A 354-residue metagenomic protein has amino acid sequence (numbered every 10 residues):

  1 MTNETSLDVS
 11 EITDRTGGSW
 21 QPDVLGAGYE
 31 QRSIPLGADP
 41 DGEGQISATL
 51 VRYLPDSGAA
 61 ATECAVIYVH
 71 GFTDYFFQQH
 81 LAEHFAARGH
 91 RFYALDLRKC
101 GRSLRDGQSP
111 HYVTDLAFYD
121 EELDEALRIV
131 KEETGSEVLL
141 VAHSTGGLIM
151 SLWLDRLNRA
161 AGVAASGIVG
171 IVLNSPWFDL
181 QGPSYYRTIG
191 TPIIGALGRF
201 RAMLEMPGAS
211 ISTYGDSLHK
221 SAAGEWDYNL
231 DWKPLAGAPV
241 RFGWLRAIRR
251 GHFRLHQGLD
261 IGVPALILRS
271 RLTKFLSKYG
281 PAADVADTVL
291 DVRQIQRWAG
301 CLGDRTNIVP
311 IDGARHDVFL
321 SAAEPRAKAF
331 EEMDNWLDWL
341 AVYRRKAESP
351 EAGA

Functional and structural regions predicted by a protein language model:
M1-A59: An N-terminal hydrophobic leader/cap segment in hydrolases
R52-C100, L104-D106, A282: Short, surface-exposed "cap/lid" segments of acyl-processing enzymes
H70, A142-G147: Conserved alpha/beta-hydrolase "nucleophile elbow" surrounding the catalytic nucleophile
Y112-E132: Alpha/beta-hydrolase active-site loop
E132-S144: Alpha/beta-hydrolase fold nucleophile elbow
T145, I149-F242: Alpha/beta-hydrolase-fold enzymes
M206-T306, P310: Serine-hydrolase catalytic core
R305-A354: Catalytic active-site module of serine/aspartate enzymes centered on a nucleophile-bearing elbow/loop
